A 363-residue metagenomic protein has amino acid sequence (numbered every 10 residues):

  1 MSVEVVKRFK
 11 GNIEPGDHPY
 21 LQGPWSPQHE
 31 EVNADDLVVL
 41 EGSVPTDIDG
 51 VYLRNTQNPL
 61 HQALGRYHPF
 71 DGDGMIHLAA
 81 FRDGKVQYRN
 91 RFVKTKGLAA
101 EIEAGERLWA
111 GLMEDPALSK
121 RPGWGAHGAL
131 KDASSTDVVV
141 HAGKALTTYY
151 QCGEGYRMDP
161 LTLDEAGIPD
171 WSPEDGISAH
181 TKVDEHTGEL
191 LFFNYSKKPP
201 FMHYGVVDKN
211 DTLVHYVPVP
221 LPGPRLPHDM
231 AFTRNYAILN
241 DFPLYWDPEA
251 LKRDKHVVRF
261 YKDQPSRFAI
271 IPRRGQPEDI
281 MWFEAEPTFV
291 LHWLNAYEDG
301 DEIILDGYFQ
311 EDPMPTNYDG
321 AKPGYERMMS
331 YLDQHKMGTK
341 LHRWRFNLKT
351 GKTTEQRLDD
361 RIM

Functional and structural regions predicted by a protein language model:
M1-M363: Beta-propeller domains
